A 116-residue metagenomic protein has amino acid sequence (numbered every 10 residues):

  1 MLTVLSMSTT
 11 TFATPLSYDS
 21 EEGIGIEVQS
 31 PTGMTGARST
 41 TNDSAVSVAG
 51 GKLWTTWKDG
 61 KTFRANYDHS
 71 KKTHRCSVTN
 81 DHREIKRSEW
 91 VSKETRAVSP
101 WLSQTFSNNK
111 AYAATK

Functional and structural regions predicted by a protein language model:
M1-V48: N-terminal prepro-regions of secreted/extracellular proteins
P31-K116: Mature secreted bioactive peptide module from preproproteins
